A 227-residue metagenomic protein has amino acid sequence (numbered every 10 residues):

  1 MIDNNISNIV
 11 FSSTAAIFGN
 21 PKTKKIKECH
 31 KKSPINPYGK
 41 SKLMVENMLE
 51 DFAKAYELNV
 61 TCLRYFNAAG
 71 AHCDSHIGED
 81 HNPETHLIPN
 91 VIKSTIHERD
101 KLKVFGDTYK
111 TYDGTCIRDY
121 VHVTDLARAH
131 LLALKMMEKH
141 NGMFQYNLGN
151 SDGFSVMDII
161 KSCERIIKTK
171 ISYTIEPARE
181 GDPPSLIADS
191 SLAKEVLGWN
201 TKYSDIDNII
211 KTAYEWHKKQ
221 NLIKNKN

Functional and structural regions predicted by a protein language model:
M1-N8, M136-H140: A short helix-coil junction within the Rossmann-fold of NAD(P)-dependent oxidoreductases
D3, S7-N8, I17-C62, N67 (+1 more regions): Catalytic helix-loop patch of NAD(P)-dependent Rossmann-fold dehydrogenases
I9-S13, T61-R64, D119, N147-G149: Structural signature of the Rossmann-like NAD(P)-dependent dehydrogenase/reductase core
S13, I26, A188: A conserved hydrophobic position in a structured secondary element of the catalytic/binding core that shapes
T14-I17, G70-C73, Y109, G153: Active-site proximal helix/loop that lines the substrate pocket of Rossmann-like NAD(P)-dependent oxidoreductase domains
N90-N227: C-terminal substrate-binding subdomain of Rossmann-fold SDR/epimerase-dehydratase oxidoreductases
